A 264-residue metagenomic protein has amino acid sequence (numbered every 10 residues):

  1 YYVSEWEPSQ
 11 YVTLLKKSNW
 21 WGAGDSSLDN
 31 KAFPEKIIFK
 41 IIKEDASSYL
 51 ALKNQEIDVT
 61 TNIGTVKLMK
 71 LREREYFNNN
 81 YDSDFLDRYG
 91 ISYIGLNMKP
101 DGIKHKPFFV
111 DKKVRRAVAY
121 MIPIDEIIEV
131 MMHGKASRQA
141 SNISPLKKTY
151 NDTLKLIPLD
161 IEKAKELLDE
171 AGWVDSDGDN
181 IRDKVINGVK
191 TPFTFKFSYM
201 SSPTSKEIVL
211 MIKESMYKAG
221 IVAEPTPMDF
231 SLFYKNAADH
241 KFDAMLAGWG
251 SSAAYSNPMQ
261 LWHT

Functional and structural regions predicted by a protein language model:
Y2-H133, S137, L146-I181, V185-T264: Extracytoplasmic/periplasmic ligand-capture domains
S141: Short helix- or helix-capping micro-motifs that position conserved polar/aromatic residues at function-defining sites
